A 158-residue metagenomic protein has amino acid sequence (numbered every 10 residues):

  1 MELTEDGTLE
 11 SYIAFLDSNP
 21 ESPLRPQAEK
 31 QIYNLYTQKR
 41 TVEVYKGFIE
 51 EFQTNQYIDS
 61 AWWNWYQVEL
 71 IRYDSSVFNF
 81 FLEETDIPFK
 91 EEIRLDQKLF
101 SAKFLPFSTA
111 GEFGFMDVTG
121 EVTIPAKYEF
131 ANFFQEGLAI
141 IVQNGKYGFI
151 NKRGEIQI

Functional and structural regions predicted by a protein language model:
M1-S11, P23-I158: Residue-level detector of conserved, function-critical positions
